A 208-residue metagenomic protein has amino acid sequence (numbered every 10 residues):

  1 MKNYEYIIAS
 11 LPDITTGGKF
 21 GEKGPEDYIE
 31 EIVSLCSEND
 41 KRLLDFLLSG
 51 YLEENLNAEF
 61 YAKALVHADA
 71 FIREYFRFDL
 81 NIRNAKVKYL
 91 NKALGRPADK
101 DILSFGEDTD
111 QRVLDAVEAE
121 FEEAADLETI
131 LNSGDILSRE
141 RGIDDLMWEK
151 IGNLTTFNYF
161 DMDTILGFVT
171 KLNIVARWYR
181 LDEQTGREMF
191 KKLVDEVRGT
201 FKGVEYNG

Functional and structural regions predicted by a protein language model:
M1-G208: Extended alpha-helical surfaces
